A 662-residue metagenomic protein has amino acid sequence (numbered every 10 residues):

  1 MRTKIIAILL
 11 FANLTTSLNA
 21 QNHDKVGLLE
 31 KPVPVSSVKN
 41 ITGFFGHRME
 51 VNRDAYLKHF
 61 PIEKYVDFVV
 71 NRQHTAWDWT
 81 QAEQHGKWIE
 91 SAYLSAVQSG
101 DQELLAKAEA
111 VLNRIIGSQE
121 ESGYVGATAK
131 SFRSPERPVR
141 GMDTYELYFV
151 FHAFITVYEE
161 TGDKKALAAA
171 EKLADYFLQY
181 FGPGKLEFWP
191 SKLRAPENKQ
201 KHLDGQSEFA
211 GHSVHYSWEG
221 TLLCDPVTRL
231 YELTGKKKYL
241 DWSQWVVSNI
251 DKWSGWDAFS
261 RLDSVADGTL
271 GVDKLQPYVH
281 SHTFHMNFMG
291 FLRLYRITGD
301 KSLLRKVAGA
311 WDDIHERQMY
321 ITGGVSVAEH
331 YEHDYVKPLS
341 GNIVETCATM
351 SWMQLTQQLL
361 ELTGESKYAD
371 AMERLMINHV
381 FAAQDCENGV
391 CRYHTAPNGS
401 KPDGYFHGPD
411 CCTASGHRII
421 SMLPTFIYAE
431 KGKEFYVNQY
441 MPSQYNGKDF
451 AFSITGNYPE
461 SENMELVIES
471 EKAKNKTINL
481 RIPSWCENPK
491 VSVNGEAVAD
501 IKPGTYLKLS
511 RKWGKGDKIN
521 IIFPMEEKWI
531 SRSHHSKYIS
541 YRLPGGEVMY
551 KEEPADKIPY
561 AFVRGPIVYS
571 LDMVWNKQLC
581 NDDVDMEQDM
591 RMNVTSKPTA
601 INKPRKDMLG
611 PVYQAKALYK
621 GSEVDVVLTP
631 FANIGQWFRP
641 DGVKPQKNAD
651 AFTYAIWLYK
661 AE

Functional and structural regions predicted by a protein language model:
M1-N22: Bacterial Sec-dependent N-terminal signal peptides
N22-Q102, A106, P135-E160, H202-S213 (+6 more regions): Aromatic (Trp/Tyr) and acidic
W88, Q102-P138, A168, Q318-S326: Helix-terminus loop motifs that line ligand-binding clefts
S95, A108-V111, I115, V157 (+12 more regions): Alpha-helical solenoid scaffolds that mediate protein-protein interactions, centered on TPR/SEL1-like repeats but also
I116-E120, G162, L178-P183, G235 (+5 more regions): Helix-capping and short linker residues that terminate individual alpha-solenoid repeat units
S243, V307, A369-N378, A383-V467 (+2 more regions): C-terminal beta-rich recognition modules with glycine/proline-rich loops and embedded aromatic residues
K476-N479, V491, L509-P524: C-terminal beta-strand-rich structural cap/linker in extracellular carbohydrate-active enzymes
C486-S510, W529-K537: Solvent-exposed beta-strand/loop surfaces of large extracellular or lumenal domains
